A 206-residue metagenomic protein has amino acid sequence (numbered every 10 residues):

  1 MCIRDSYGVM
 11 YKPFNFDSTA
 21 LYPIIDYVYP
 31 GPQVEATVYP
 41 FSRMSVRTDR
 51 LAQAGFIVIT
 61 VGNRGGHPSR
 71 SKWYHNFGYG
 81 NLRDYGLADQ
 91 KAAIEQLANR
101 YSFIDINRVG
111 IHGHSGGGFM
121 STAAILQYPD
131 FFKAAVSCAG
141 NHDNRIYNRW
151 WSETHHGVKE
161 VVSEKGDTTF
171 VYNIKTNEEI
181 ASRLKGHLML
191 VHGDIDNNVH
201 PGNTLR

Functional and structural regions predicted by a protein language model:
R4-R206: Serine-hydrolase catalytic core recognition
